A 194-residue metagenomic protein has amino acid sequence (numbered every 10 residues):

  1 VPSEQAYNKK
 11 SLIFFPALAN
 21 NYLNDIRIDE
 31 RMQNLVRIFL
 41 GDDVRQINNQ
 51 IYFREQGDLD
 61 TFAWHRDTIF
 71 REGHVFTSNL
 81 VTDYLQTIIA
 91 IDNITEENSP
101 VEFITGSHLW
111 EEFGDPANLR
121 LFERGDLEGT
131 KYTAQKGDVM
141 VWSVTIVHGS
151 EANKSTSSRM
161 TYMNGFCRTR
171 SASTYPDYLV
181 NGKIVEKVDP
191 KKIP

Functional and structural regions predicted by a protein language model:
V1-V75, K187, K191: Non-heme Fe(II)-dependent double-stranded beta-helix
E4-A6, N79-D83, T156-S158: A generic structural micro-feature
A19-D25, G125-T130, S150-E151: Active-site rim elements
R31-L35, T87, I146: Alpha-helical packing segments of well-folded alpha/beta enzyme cores
N49-I51, T87-I89, Y162-F166: A structural signal for short, well-ordered beta-strand segments
D58-K131, S171-L179: Catalytic core of non-heme Fe(II) oxygenases with the double-stranded beta-helix
E128-V141: Short acidic-glycine-tyrosine-enriched beta hairpin
V139, I146-P194: Non-heme Fe(II)/2-oxoglutarate
